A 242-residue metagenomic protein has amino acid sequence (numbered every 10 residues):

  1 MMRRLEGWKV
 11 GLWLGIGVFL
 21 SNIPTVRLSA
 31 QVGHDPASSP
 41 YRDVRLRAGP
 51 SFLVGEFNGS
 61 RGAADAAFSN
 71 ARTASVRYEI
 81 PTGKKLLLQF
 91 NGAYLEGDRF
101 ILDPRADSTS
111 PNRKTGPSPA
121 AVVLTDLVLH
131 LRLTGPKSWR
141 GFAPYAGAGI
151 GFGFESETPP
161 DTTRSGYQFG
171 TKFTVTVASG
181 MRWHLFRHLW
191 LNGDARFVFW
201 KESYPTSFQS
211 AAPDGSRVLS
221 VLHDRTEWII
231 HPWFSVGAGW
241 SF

Functional and structural regions predicted by a protein language model:
M1-V44: Cleavable N-terminal export/targeting peptides
L28-K84, L88, E157, H231-F242: Short glycine/proline- and aromatic-enriched beta-strand/turn motifs that initiate or cap beta-hairpins
S38-A48, K84-K85, T134-A143, L185-H188: Short loop/turn motifs that connect adjacent beta-strands in outer-membrane beta-barrel proteins
A48-E56, F90-Y94, A146-F152, M181 (+1 more regions): Transmembrane beta-barrel strands of outer-membrane/channel proteins
G62-A67, F100-D107, S156-S165, Y204-A211: Outer-membrane beta-barrel translocator domains and adjoining extracellular loop/strand segments of Gram-negative
D65-A71, P111-A121, R164-T171, D224-I230: Replace "Gram-negative outer membrane beta-barrel proteins" with "bacterial and organellar outer membrane beta-barrel
R77-T162, H231-F242: Gram-negative (and chloroplast) outer-membrane scaffold detector with strong preference for beta-barrel transmembrane
R99-I101, F186-F242: Predominantly the C-terminal beta-signal and adjacent terminal strand-loop region of outer-membrane beta-barrel
